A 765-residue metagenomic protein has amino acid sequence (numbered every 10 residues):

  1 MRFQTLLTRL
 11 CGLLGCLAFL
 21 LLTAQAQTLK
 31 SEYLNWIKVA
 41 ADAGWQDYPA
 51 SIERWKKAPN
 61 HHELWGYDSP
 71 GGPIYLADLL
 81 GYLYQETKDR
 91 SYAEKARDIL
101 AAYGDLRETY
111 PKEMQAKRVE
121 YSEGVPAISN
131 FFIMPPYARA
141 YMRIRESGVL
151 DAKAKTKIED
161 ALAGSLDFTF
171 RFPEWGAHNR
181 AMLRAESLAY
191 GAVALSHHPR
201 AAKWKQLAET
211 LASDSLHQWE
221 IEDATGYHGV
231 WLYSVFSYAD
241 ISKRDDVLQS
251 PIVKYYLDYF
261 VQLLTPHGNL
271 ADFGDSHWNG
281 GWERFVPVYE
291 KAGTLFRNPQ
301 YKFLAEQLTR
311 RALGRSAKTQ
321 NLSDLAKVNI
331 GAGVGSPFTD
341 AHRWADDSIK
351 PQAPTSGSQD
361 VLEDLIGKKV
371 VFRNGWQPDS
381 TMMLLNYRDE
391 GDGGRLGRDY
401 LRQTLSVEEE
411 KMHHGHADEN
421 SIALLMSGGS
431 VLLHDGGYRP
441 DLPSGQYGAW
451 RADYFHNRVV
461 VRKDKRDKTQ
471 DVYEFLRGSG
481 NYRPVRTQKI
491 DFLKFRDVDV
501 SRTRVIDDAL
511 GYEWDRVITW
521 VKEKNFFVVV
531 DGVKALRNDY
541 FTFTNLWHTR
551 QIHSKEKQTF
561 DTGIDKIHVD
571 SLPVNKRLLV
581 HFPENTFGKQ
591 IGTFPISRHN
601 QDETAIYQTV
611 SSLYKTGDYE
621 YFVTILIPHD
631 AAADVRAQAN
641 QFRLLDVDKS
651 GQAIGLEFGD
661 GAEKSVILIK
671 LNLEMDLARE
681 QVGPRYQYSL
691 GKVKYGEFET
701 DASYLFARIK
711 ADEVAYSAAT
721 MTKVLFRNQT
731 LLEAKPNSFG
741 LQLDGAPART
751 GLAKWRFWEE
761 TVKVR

Functional and structural regions predicted by a protein language model:
M1-T8: N-terminal secretory signal peptides that target proteins for export/translocation
C11-L21: Bacterial N-terminal signal peptides
L13, V39, A43, D47 (+13 more regions): Surface-exposed polar/charged interaction patches
A24-A26: Boundary at the C-terminal end of the N-terminal hydrophobic targeting segment
T28-R54: Boundary/entry segment of secreted carbohydrate-active catalytic domains
K30, P49, E63-L270, G274-W282: Aromatic-lined, polymer-binding surfaces characteristic of secreted/periplasmic polysaccharide-degrading enzymes
K57-A58, A116: Acidic, Ser/Thr- and Gly/Pro-rich intrinsically disordered linkers and low-complexity segments that flank or connect
S237-R765: Extended polysaccharide-engagement surfaces of secreted carbohydrate-active enzymes
